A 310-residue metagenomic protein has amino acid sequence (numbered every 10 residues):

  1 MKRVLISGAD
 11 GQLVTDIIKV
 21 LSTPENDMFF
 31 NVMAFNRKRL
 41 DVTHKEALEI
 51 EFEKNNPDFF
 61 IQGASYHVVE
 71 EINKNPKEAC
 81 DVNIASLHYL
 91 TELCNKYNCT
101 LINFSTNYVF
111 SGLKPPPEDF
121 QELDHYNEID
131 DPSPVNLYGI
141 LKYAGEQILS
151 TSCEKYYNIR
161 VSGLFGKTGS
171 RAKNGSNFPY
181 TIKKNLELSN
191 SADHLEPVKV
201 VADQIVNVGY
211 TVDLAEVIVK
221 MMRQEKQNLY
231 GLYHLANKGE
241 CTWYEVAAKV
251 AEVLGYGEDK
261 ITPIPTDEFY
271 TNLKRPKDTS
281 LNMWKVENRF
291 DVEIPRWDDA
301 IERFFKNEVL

Functional and structural regions predicted by a protein language model:
K2-T23: N-terminal Rossmann NAD(P)H-binding glycine-rich loop of SDR-like oxidoreductase domains
S7, F35, F60-A64, L101-N107 (+2 more regions): SDR active-site strand-loop-helix element
N31-L48: Adenosine-cofactor binding site in Rossmann-like domains, unifying the SAM/SAH pocket of S-adenosylmethionine-dependent
K45-V82, L93: NAD(P)H-binding glycine-rich loop region in Rossmannoid oxidoreductase-like domains and their noncatalytic homologs
D81, A85-Y89, V109-I159, G163-G166 (+1 more regions): Catalytic helix-loop patch of NAD(P)-dependent Rossmann-fold dehydrogenases
Q147-V206, V212-D213, V219: NAD(P)-dependent short-chain dehydrogenase/reductase
E196, V217, Q224-Y270: Mid/C-terminal beta-alpha module of Rossmann-like enzyme folds, strongest in SDR-family dehydrogenases/epimerases
T242-A248, I264-V309: Conserved C-terminal active-site "lid" loop/helix of NAD(P)H-dependent oxidoreductases that clamps the redox cofactor
